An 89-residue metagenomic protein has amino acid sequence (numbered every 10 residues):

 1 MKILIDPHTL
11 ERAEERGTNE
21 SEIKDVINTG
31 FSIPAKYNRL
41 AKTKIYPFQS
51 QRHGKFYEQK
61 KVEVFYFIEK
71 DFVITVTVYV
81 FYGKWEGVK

Functional and structural regions predicted by a protein language model:
M1-K89: Ribonuclease/tRNase effector modules and their secretory precursors
